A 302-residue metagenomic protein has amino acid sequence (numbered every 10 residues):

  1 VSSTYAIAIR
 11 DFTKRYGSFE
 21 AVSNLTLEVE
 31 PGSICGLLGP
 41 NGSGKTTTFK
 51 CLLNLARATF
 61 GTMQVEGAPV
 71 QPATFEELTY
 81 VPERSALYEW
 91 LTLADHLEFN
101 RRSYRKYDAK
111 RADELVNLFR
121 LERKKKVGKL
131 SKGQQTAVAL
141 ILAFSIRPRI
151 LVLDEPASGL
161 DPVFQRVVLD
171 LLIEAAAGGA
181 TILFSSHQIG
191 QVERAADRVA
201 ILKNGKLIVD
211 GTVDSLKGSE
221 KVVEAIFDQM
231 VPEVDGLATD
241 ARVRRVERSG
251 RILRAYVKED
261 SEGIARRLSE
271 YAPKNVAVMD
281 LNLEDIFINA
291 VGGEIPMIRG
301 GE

Functional and structural regions predicted by a protein language model:
V1-T13, G293-E302: ABC-family P-loop ATPase nucleotide-binding domain
T4-I7, K14-K203, I208-V209: ABC transporter nucleotide-binding domains
R102, R194, G218, T239 (+2 more regions): Solvent-exposed polar/charged
V167-K258: ABC transporter nucleotide-binding domain
Y256-E302: C-terminal coupling/interaction segments
